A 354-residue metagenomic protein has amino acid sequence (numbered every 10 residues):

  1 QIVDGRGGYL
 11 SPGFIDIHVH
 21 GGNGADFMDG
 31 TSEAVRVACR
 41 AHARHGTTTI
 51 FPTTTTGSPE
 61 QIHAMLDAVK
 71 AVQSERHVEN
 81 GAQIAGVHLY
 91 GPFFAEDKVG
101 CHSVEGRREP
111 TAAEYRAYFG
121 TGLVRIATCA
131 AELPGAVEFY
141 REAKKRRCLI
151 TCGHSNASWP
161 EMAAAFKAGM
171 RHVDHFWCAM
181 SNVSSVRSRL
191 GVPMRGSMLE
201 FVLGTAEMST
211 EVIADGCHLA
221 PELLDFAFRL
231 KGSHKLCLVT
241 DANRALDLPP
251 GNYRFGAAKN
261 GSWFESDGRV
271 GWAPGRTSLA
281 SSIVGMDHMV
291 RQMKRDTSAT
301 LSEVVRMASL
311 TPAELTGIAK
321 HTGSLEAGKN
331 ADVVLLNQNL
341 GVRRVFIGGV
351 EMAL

Functional and structural regions predicted by a protein language model:
Q1-R44: Replace "His-x-His-based motif
G7, H18, H42, L89 (+5 more regions): Conserved, mostly hydrophobic/aromatic
H20, R36-M65, G81-A95, T121-E132 (+4 more regions): Divalent metal-dependent hydrolysis catalytic cores, especially in the metallo-beta-lactamase
G21-E33, G100-R108, L149-G153: Active-site mouth loops of central-metabolism enzymes
R40-F51, E96-T121, F166-S209, P249-I283: Active-site gating loops and adjacent loop-to-helix segments of metal-dependent hydrolytic enzymes
F119-P250, W272: Active-site core of metal-dependent hydrolases
S184, P193-V212, F228-T240, A245-L335: His/Asp/Glu-enriched, well-ordered alpha-helical/loop segment that forms or immediately abuts the divalent-metal
H321, A327-L354: C-terminal regulatory/interaction regions
